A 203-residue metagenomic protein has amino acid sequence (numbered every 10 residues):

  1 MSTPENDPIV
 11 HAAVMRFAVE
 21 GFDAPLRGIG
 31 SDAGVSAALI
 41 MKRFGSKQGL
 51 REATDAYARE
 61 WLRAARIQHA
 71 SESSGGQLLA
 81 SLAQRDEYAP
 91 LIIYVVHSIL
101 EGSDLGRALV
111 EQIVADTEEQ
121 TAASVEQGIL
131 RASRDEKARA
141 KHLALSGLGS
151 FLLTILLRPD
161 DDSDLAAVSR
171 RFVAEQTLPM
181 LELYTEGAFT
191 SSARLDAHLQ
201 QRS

Functional and structural regions predicted by a protein language model:
M1-I9: Short, Lys/Arg-enriched anionic-surface-contact patches
E5, R16-A18, G75, V114: Membrane-embedded alpha-helical bundles of multi-pass transporters/translocases, especially carrier/permease families
P8, A12, R16-G49, A53: Helix-turn-helix
A53, E60-H97, E136, A140-L143: Hydrophobic alpha-helical connector segments
L62, R66, S103-I129, A138: Amphipathic alpha-helical packing segments from all-alpha helical-bundle domains
A83-E118, L156-D160: Amphipathic alpha-helical segments used for helix-helix packing
A115, E126, L152-S203: C-terminal peripheral helix-coil segments that are non-catalytic and often amphipathic
L145, G149-L153: Outer-membrane beta-barrel translocator/channel fold
